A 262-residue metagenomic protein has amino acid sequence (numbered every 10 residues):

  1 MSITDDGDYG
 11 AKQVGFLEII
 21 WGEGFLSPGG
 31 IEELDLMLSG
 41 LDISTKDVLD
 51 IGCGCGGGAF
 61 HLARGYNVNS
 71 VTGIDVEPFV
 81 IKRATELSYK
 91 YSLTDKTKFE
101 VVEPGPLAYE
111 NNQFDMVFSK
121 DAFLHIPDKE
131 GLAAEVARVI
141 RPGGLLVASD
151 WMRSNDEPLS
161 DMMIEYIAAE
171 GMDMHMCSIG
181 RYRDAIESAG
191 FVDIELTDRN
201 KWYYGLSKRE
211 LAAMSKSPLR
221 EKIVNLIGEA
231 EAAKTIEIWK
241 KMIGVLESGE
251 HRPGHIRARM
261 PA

Functional and structural regions predicted by a protein language model:
S27-S44: Conserved alpha-helix/loop element of class I SAM-dependent methyltransferases that forms part of the SAM/SAH-binding
L49, C55-P106: Class I SAM-dependent methyltransferase SAM/SAH-binding core
G105-M116: A short acidic, Gly/Pro-enriched loop at the edge of an enzyme's catalytic core that lines a small-molecule cofactor
M116-D128: A short SAM/SAH-binding and catalytic strip from SAM-dependent methyltransferases
E130-L145: A short glycine-rich, Lys/Arg-flanked "PGG" loop and its adjoining helix->strand segment in the class I
W151-D173: Short, glycine-/aromatic-enriched active-site segment of Class I SAM-dependent methyltransferases
H175-A189: Short alpha-helix
E195-A262: Conserved Class I S-adenosyl-L-methionine
